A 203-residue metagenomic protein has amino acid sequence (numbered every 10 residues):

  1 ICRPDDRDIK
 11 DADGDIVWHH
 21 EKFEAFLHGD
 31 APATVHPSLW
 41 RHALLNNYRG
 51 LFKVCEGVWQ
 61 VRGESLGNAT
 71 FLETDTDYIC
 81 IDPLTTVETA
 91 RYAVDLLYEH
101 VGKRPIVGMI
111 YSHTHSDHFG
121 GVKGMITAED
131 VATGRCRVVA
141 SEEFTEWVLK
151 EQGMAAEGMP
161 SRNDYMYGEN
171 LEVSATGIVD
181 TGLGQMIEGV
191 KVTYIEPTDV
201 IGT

Functional and structural regions predicted by a protein language model:
I1, G121-N163: Internal hydrophobic scaffold segments of catalytic domains
I1-Y48: N-terminal pre-domain segments of enzymes
H28-G29, A33-R41, E99, I106 (+5 more regions): Non-globular, low-confidence helical/coil segments that flank catalytic cores
L44-R104: Conserved beta-strand hairpin/beta-sheet module of binuclear metal-dependent hydrolase folds, prominently
K53, E143-T203: Metallo-beta-lactamase
W59, I110, V139, D199-I201: Hydrophobic/aromatic beta-strand patches that form the interior of the parallel beta-sheet core in alpha/beta enzyme
A69-T70, T89, G120, W147-L149: Short helix/loop capping segments that flank catalytic or ligand/cofactor-binding pockets
T76-D77, V87-V139: Active-site metal-binding motif and surrounding structural segment of the metallo-beta-lactamase
